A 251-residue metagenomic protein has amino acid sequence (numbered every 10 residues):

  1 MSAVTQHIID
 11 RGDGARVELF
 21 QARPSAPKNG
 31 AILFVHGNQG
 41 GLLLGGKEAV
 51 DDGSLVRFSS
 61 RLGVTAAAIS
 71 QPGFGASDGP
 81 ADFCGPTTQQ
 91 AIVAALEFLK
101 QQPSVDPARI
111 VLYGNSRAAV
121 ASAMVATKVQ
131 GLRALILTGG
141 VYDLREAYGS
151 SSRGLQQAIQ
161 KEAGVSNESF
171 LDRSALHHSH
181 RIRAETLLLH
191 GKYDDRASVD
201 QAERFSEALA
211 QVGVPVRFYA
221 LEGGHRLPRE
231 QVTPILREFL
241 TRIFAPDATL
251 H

Functional and structural regions predicted by a protein language model:
M1-P27: N-terminal cap/lid segment of alpha/beta-hydrolase-fold proteins
K28-N29, N38-A76: Short substrate-entry loop that stabilizes the transition state in hydrolases
D82-P103: Alpha/beta-hydrolase active-site loop
S104-S116: Alpha/beta-hydrolase fold nucleophile elbow
A119-Q130: Short glycine-enriched nucleophile-adjacent loop and the immediately C-terminal alpha-helix near the catalytic center
G140-H178: Mobile cap/lid helix-loop segments that gate and shape the active-site cleft of serine hydrolases
I182, L188-H190, D194: Short beta-strand/loop motif that positions the catalytic acidic residue of the alpha/beta-hydrolase fold
E203-H251: C-terminal catalytic histidine-bearing segment of alpha/beta-hydrolase fold enzymes
